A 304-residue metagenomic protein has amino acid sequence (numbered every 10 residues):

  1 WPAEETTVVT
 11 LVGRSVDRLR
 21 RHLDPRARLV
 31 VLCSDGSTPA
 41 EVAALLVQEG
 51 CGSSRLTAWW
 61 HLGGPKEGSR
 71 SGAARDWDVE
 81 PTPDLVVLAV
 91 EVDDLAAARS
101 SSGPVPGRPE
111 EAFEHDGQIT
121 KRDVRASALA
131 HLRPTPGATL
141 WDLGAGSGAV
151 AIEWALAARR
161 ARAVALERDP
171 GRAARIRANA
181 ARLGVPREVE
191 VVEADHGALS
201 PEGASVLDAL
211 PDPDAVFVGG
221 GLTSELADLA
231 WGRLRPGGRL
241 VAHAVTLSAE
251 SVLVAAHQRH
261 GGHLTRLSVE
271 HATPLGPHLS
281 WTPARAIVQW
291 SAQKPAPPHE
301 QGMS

Functional and structural regions predicted by a protein language model:
W1-P25, G197, D214, Q258-T282 (+2 more regions): Class I SAM-dependent methyltransferase SAM-binding "motif I" and its flanking Rossmann-like core
A27-G117: A contiguous loop/helix-start segment that scaffolds small-molecule binding in enzyme catalytic cores
L62-L85, A249-S251, A256-G302: Active-site capping/gating segments
G137-G146: Conserved class I S-adenosyl-L-methionine
S147-R159: Conserved SAM-binding loop of SAM-dependent methyltransferases across substrates and taxa, primarily the Class I
R160-V164: Short beta-strand element of Class I
L166-P211, A215: S-adenosyl-L-methionine
A227-R239: A short glycine-rich, Lys/Arg-flanked "PGG" loop and its adjoining helix->strand segment in the class I
